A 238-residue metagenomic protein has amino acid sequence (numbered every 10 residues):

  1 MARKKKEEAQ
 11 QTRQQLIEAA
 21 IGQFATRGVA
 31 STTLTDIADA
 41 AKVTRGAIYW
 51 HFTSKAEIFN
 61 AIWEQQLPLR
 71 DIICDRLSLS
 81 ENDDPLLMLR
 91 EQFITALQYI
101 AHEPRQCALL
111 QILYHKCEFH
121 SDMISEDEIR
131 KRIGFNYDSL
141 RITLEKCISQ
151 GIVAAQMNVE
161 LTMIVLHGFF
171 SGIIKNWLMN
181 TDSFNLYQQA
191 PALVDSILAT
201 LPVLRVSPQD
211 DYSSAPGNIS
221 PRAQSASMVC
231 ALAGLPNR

Functional and structural regions predicted by a protein language model:
M1-Q11, S207-R238: N-terminal intrinsically disordered/low-complexity leader segments
M1-R27, S31-V43, A56-E57: Basic, helix-initiating cap at the start of DNA-binding domains
F24, T33-L34, R45, K55 (+3 more regions): Amphipathic alpha-helical segments enriched in hydrophobic/aromatic and basic residues that form the DNA-contacting
A61, D75-Q106, V159-L166, V206-S207 (+1 more regions): Hydrophobic alpha-helical connector segments
D71-R76, D83, L87, M123-Q150 (+2 more regions): Amphipathic alpha-helical packing segments from all-alpha helical-bundle domains
M88, A101-E126, R130, D210-S213: Amphipathic alpha-helical segments used for helix-helix packing
Q98-H102, H115, F119, I142 (+3 more regions): Amphipathic C-terminal alpha-helical segment
